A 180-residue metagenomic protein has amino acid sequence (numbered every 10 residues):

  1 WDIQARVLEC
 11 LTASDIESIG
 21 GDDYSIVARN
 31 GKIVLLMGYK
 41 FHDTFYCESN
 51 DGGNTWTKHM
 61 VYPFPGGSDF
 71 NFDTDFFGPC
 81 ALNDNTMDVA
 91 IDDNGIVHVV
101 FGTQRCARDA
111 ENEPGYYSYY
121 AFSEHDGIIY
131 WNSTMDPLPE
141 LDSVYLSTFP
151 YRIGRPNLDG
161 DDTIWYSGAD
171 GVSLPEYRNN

Functional and structural regions predicted by a protein language model:
W1-N180: Extracellular, repeat-based ectodomains that mediate carbohydrate processing or recognition
